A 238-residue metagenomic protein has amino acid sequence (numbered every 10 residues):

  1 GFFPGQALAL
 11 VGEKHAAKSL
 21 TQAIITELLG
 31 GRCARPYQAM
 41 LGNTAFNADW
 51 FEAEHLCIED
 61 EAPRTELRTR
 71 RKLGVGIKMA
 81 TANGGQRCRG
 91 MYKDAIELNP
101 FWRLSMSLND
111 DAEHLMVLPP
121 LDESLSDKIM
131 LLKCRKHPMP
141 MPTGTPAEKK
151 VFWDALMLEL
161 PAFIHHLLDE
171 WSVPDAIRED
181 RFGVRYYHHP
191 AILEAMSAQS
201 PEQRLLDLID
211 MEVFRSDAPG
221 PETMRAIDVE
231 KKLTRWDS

Functional and structural regions predicted by a protein language model:
G1-I58, M130-K133, L167-L168, V229-E230: P-loop NTPase catalytic core of nucleic-acid-dependent motor ATPases
V11-H15, V75, P174-S238: DNA transaction DNA-binding modules
G12, M40-N47, R89-A95, L115-P120: Catalytic micro-motifs at enzyme active sites that drive phosphoryl/nucleotidyl and oxygen chemistry
G12-K14, L29, D60-A62, T81 (+2 more regions): Short, flexible loop/turn elements at secondary-structure junctions
K18-S19, E66, E113-V117: SF2 helicase motor core recognition
T21-I25, K72-A80, F101, S124-K128 (+1 more regions): Alpha-helical scaffold elements adjacent to nucleotide-binding pockets in ATP/GTP-utilizing enzyme cores
F46-E97: Conserved nucleotide-sensing/catalytic segment adjacent to the nucleotide-binding pocket in NTP-handling enzymes
E97-R103, D111, V117-A198, F214: Phosphate-sensing "switch" segment of ASCE/P-loop ATPases
